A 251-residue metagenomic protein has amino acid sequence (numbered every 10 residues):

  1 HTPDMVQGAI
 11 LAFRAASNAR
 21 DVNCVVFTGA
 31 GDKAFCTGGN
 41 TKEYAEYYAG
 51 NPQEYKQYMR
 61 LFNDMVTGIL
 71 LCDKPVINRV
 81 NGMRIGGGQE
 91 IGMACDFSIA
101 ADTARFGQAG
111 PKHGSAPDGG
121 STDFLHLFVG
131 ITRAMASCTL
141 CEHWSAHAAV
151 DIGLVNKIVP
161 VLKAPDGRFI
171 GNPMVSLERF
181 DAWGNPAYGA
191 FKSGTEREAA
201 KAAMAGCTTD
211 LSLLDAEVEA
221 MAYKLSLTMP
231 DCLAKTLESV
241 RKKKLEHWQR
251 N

Functional and structural regions predicted by a protein language model:
H1-T28, Q53, S212: Conserved CoA-thioester-binding segment of acyl-CoA-metabolizing enzymes
M5-A9, Y58-L61, I91, L214-E217: Hydrophobic alpha-helical membrane-association signature
V6, F62, T122, D215 (+1 more regions): A general structural signal for well-ordered alpha-helical segments in protein cores
G8-A9, F27, N40, P75 (+3 more regions): Terminal peptide-recognition signature
A12, L61-D73: Catalytic-core regions built around general acid/base machinery
G29-M65, R84, K112-G114: Glycine- (often His-adjacent) and acidic-residue-rich active-site loop that binds/positions the CoA thioester
G68-P230: Crotonase-fold acyl-CoA enzyme core
S137-C138, T236-V240, N251: Short alpha-helical scaffolding segments that buttress acidic/His motifs in well-ordered protein cores
